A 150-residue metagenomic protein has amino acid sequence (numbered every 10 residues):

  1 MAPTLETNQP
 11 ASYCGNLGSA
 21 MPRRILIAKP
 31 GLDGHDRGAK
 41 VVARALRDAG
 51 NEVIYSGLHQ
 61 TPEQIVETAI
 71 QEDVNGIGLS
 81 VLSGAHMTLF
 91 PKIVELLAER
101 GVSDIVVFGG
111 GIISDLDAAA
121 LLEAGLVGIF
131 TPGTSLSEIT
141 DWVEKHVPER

Functional and structural regions predicted by a protein language model:
M1-S56, E67-I70, K145-R150: ATP-dependent carboxylate/acyl-activation modules
A39-D141: Cofactor-cradling patches in redox/metallo enzymes
